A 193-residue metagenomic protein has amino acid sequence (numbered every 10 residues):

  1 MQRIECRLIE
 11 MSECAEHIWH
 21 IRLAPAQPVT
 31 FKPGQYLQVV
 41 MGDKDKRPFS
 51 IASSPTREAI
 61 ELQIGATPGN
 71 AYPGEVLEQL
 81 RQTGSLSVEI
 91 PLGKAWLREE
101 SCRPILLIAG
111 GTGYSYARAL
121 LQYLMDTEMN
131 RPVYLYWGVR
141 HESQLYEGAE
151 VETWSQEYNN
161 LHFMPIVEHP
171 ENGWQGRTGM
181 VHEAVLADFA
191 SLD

Functional and structural regions predicted by a protein language model:
M1-G84, R140-H141, I166-P170: Ferredoxin-reductase
Q2, H141-D193: Reductase modules of NAD(P)H-dependent flavoproteins
I90-C102: A short, basic/flexible loop-to-alpha-helix module at the beginning of a structural domain
R98-S101, T127-M129, S191-D193: Short, flexible hinge/linker loops that cap or flank conserved catalytic cores
P104, R131-Y134, N160-H162: Residues at the starts of beta-strands that form the adenosine-phosphate
I105-S115: Short, glycine-rich nucleotide/cofactor-binding loops
I108, Y136-G138, I166: Short hydrophobic segments within beta-strands
Y114-D126: Histidine-anchored nucleotide/phosphate-binding helix
